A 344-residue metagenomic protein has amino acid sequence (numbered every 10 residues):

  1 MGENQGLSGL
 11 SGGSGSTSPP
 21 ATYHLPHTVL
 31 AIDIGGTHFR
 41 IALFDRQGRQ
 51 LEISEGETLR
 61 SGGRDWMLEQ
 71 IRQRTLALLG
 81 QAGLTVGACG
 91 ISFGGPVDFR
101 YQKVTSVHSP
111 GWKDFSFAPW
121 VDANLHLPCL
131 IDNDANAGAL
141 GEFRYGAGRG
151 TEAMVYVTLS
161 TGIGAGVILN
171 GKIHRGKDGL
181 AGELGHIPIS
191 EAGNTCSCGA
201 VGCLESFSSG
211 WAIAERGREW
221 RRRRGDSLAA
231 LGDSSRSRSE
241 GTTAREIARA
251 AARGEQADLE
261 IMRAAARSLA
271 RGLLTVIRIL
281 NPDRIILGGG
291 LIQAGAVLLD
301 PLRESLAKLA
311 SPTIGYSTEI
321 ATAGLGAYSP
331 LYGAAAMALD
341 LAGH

Functional and structural regions predicted by a protein language model:
G2-L10, G15-A88, D98-Y101, P119-C129 (+3 more regions): ATP-binding/phosphotransfer module of carbohydrate and carboxylate kinases, centering on a glycine-rich
D33, G90-G94, Y156-G162, G166-I168: Short beta-strand segments
T37-H38, A137, T161-G164: Conserved A3 ("GATE") glycine/threonine-rich loop of ANL adenylate-forming enzymes
S54-G56, H108, K177: Short hydrophobic alpha-helix segments
K103-K113: A charged helix-plus-loop insertion that forms the helical arch/lid used to bind and gate nucleic-acid substrates
S116: A conserved beta-strand->loop->alpha-helix hinge within the catalytic CA
I131-N133: Short loop/edge segments at beta-strand edges and connector loops that shape dinucleotide/nucleotide cofactor-binding
L180-E183: Structural signature of FAD isoalloxazine-binding scaffolds in flavoprotein oxidoreductases
